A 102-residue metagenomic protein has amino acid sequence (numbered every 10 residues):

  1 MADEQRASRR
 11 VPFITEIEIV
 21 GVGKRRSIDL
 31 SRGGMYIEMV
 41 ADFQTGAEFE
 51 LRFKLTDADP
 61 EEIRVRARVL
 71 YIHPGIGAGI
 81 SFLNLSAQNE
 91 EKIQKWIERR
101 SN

Functional and structural regions predicted by a protein language model:
M1-R32, Q94, E98-N102: N-terminal helix initiation/capping motif
I14-T15, M35, V65, G77-A78: Short aromatic-glycine-enriched beta-strand elements
T15-V20, G46-P60: Short conserved beta-strand and strand-loop elements enriched in small hydrophobics with frequent Asp/Gly
R25-S27, R64-L70: Short beta-strand-centered aromatic/proline hotspots
D29, M39, F53, A67 (+1 more regions): Residue-level recognition of conserved beta-strand positions in structured domain cores
R32, I72-I76: Short, conserved beta-turn/loop elements at beta-strand boundaries and strand-helix junctions
E38-Q44: Short, surface-exposed secondary-structure edge patches
I76-N102: C-terminal output/interaction extensions
